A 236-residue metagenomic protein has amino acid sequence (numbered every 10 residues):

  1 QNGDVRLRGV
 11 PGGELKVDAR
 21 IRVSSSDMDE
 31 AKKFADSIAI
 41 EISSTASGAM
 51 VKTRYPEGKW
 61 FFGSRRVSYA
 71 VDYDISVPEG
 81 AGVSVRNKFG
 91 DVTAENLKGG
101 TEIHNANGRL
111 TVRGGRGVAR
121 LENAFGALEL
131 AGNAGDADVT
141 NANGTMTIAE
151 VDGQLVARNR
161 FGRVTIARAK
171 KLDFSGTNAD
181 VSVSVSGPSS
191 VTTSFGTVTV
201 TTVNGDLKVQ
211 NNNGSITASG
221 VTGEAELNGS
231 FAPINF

Functional and structural regions predicted by a protein language model:
Q1, N228, P233-F236: Short, intrinsically disordered, charge-balanced linker/junction segments flanking boundaries in proteins
D4-N87, D91-N141, T145-N159, R163-G176 (+3 more regions): Acidic (Asp/Glu) and glycine-rich low-complexity loops/linkers that are typically intrinsically disordered
T197, S215-I216, P233-F236: Short helix-to-loop capping/linker segments positioned immediately adjacent to catalytic or ligand/cofactor-binding
